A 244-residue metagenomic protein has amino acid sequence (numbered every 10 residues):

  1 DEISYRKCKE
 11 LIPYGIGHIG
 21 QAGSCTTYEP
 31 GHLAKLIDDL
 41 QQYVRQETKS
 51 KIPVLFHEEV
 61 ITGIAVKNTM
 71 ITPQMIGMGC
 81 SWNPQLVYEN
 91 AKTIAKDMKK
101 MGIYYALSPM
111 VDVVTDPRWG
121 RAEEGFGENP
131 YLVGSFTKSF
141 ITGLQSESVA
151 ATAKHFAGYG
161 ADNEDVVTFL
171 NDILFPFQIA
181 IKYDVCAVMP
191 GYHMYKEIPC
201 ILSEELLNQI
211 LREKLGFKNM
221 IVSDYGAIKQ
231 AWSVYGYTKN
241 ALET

Functional and structural regions predicted by a protein language model:
D1-T244: Glycoside hydrolase catalytic-domain context in secreted enzymes
